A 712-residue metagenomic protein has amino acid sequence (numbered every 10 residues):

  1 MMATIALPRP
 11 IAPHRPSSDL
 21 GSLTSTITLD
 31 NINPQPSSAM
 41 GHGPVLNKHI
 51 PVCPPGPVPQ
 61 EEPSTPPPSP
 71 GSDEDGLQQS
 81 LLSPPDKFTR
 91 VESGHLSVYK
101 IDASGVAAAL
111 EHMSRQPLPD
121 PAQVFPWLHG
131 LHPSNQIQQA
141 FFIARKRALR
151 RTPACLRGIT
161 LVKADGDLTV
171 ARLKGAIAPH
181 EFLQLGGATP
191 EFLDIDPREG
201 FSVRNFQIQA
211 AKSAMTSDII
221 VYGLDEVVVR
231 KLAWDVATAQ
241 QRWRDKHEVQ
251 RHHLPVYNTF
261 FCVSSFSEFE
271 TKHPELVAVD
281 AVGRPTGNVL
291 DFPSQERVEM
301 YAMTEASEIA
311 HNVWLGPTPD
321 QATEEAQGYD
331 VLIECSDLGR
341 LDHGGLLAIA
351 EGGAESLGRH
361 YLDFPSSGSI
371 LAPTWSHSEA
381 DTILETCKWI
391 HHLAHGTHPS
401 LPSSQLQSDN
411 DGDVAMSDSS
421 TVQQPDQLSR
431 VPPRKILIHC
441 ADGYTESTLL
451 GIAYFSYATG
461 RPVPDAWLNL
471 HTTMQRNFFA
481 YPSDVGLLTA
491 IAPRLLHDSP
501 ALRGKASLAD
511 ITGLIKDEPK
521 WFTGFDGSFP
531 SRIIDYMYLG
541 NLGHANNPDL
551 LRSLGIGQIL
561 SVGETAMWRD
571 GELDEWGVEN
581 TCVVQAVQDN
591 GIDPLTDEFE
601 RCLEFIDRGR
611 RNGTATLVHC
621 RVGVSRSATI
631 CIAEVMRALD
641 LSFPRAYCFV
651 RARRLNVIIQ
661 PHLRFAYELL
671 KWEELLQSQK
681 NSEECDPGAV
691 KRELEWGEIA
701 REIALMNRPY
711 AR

Functional and structural regions predicted by a protein language model:
M1-K435, A441-D442, A453-G557, S561 (+4 more regions): Non-catalytic regulatory/accessory regions that flank a structured catalytic core
R434-I452, A615-I632: A phosphate-binding catalytic loop at a beta-strand-loop-alpha-helix junction that coordinates phosphoryl groups
S447-A466, S627-A646: Active-site-adjacent alpha-helix immediately C-terminal to a catalytic or transition-state-stabilizing loop
G591-L595, C631: Charged, surface-exposed interaction regions in soluble eukaryotic proteins
R654: C-terminal anion-handling pockets and recognition modules
